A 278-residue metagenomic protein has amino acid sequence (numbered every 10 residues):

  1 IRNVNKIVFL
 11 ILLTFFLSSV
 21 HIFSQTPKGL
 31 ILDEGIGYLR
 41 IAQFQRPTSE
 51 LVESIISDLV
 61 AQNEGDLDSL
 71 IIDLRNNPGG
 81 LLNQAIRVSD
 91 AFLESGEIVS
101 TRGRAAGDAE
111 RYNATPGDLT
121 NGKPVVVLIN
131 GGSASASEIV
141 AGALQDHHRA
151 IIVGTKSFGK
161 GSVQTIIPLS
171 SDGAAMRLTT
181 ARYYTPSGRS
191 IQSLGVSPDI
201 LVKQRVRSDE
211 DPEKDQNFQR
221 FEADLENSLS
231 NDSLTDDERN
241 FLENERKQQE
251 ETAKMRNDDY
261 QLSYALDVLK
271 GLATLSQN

Functional and structural regions predicted by a protein language model:
I1-F9: Bacterial N-terminal signal peptides that target proteins for export
F9-S19: Bacterial N-terminal signal peptides
F23-N278: C-terminal "post-core" interaction segments
